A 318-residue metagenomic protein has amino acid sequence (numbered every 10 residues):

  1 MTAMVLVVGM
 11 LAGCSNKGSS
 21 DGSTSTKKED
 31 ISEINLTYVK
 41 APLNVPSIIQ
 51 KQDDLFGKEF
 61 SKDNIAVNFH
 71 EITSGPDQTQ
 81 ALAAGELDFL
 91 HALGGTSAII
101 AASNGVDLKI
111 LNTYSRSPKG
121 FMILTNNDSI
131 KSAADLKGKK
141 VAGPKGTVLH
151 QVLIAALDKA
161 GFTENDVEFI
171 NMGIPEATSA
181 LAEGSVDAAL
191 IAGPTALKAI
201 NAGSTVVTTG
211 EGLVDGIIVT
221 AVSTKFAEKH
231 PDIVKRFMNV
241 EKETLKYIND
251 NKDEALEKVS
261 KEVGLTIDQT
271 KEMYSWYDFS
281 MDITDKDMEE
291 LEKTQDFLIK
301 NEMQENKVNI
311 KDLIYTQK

Functional and structural regions predicted by a protein language model:
M1-E33, K318: Short, low-complexity disordered leader/linker segments with a strong preference for bacterial N-terminal type II
G22-I34, E59-E71, E86-D88, K159-N171 (+2 more regions): A local structural motif
T24-K28, T125-K140, F226-P231: Flexible hinge/capping segments at coil-to-helix
K28-Q52, G146: Extracytoplasmic "Venus flytrap"
A41, E228-M303: Secondary-structure end/capping motifs
N44-Q50, H70-D107, K119-A133, P175-A180 (+1 more regions): Pocket-flanking alpha-helical
I49-I65, H150-F169, I200-N201, E257: Ligand-binding cleft/hinge of the Venus flytrap
T96, D166-S260: Pocket-lining segment of extracytoplasmic ligand-binding domains
